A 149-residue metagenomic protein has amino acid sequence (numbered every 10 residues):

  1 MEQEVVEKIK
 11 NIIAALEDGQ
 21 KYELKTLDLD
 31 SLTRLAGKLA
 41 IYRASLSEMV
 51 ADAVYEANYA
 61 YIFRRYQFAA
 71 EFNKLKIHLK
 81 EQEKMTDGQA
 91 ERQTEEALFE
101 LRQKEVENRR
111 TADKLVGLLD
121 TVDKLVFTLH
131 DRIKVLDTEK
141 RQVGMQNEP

Functional and structural regions predicted by a protein language model:
M1-L24: Extended, charged low-complexity scaffolding/tethering segments
M1-Q3, Q142-P149: Short acidic DE-rich linear segments
K8-A15, L35-K38, A97: Charge-rich, solvent-exposed alpha-helical interaction surfaces
L16-E48: Short, charge-rich amphipathic alpha-helices with coiled-coil/heptad character
G37-F72: Short, well-structured hydrophobic secondary-structure segments
I41, S45, A51, E100 (+3 more regions): Eukaryotic N-proximal low-complexity acidic segments or loops
V54, Y61-Y66, E100-V135: Long amphipathic alpha-helical coiled-coil segments
A60-V106: Extended, amphipathic alpha-helical coiled-coil scaffold segments used for oligomerization/tethering in eukaryotic
